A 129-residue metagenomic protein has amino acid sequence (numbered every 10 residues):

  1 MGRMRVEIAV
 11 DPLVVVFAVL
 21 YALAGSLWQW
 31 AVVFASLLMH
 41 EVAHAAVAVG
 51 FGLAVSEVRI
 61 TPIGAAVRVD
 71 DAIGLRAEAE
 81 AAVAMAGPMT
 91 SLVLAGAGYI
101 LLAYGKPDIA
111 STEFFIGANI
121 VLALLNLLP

Functional and structural regions predicted by a protein language model:
M1-P129: Hydrophobic transmembrane alpha-helices and their immediate loop junctions in multi-pass integral membrane proteins
